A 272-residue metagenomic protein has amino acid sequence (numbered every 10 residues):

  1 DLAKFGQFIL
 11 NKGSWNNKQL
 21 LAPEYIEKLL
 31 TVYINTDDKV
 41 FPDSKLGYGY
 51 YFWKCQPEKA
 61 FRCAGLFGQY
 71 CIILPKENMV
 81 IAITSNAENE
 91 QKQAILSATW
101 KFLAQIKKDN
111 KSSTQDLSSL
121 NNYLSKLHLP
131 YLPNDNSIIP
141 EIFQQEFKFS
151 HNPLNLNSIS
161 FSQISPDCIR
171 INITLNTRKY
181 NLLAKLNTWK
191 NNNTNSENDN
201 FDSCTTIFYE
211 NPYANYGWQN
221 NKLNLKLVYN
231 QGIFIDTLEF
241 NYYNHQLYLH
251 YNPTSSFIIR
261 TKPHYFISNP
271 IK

Functional and structural regions predicted by a protein language model:
D1-L10, S14-K39: A conserved catalytic-loop motif detector
D1-S14, Q69-N86: Active-site-proximal alpha-helical segments within enzyme catalytic domains
G6, G13, N17, G49 (+2 more regions): Glycine-centered flexibility sites
K12-N17, D109, N187-W189: Short loop/turn hinge sites at secondary-structure boundaries
E27-I83: Active-site Gly/Thr loop motif
Y51, C55-P57, A64, L74-P75 (+1 more regions): Low-complexity, Gly/Ser/Thr/Pro-rich intrinsically disordered linker/tail segments
P57-K59, Q69, A87-E88, N230-F234 (+1 more regions): Short Gly/Pro-enriched loop/turn and capping motifs at secondary-structure junctions
D116-K272: Peripheral terminal and inter-domain segments
